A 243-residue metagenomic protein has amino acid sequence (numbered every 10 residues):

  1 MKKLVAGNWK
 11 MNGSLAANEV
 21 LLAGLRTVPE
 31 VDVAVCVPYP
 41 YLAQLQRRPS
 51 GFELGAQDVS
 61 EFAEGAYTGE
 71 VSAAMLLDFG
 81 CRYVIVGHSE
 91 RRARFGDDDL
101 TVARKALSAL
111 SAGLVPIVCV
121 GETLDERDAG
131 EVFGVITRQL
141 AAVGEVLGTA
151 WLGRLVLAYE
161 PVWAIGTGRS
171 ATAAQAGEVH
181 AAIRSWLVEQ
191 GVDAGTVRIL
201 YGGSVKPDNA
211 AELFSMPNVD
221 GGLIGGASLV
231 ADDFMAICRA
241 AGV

Functional and structural regions predicted by a protein language model:
M1-V243: Active-site loop-to-helix "anion-binding N-cap" substructures in soluble metabolic enzymes
